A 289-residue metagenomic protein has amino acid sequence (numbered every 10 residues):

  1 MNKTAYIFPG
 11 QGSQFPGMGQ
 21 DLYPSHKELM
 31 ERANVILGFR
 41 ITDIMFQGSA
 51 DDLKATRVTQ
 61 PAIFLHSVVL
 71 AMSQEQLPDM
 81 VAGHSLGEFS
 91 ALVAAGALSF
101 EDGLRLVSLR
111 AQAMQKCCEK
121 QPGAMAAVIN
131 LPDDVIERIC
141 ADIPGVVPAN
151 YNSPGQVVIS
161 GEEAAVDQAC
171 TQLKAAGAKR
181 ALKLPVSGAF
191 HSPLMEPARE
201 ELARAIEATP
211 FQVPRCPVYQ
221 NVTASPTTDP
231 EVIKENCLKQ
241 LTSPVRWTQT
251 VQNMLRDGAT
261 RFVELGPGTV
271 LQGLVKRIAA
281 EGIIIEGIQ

Functional and structural regions predicted by a protein language model:
N2-V135, R180, L184, R261-A279 (+1 more regions): FabD-like malonyl-/acyl-CoA
G12, L37, A95-T242: Alpha/beta catalytic cores of group-transfer enzymes, especially the acyltransferase/condensing modules of polyketide
I63, T242-R246: Soluble or luminal CAZymes and related metallo-dependent hydrolases
A165-V166, A205, G258, I283 (+1 more regions): NAD(P)-dependent dehydrogenase/reductase Rossmann-like domain
K174, L255-R256: Non-catalytic positions within long, well-ordered alpha-helices that form the structural scaffold/packing of enzyme
V245-N253: A short, well-structured juxtamembrane/interface segment
